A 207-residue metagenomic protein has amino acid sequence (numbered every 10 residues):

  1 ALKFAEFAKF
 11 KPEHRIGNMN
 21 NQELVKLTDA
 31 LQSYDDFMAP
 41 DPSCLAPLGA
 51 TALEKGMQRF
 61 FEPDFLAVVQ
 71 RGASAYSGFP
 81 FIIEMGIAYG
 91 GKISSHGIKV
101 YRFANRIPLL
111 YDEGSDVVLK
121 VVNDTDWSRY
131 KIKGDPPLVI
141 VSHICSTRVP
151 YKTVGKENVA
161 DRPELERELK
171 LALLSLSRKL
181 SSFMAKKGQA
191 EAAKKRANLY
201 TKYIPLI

Functional and structural regions predicted by a protein language model:
A1-A8: Helix-hairpin-helix
L2, E13-H14, P150-V154: Extended hydrophobic-aromatic, low-complexity segments
K9-H14, K156-A160: Short helix/strand-bridging catalytic loops that position acidic/His residues to coordinate divalent metals and engage
P12-H14, N20-G134: GHKL/Bergerat-fold ATPase module in large chromosome/replication-associated machines
N20, L24, A88-I207: Charged regulatory segments coupled to nucleotide-binding catalytic modules in large multidomain enzymes
